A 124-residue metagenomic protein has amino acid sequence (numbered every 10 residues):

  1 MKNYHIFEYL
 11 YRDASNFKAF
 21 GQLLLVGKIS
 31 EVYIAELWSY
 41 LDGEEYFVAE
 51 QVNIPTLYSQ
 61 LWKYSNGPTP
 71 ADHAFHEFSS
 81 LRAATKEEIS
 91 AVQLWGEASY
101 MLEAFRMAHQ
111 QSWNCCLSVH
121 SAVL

Functional and structural regions predicted by a protein language model:
M1-G27: Short, extreme N-terminal segment that most often corresponds to the first beta-strand
Y33-L124: Acidic, low-complexity intrinsically disordered segments
